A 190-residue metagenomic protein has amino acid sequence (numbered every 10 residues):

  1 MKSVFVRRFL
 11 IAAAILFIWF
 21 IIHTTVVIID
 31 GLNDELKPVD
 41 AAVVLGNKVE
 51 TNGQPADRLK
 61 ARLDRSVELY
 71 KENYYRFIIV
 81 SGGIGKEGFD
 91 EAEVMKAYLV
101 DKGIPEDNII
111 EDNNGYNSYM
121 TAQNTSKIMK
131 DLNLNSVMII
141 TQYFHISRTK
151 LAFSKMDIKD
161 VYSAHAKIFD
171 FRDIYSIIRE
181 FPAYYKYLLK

Functional and structural regions predicted by a protein language model:
M1-D40: N-terminal membrane-anchoring alpha-helices
M1-L10, Y74, D101, L189-K190: Short, Lys/Arg-enriched, disordered terminal segments
V4-F5, L59, H145, A183: Short alpha-helical segments used as structural interaction elements across diverse proteins
A14-I15, L69, K186: Enrichment for repetitive, rod-forming helical segments
T24-I177: A structural signal for short, hydrophobic/glycine-enriched beta-strand patches
D173-L189: A transmembrane-helix-recognition feature enriched in membrane-embedded lipid enzymes and envelope glyco-/phospholipid
